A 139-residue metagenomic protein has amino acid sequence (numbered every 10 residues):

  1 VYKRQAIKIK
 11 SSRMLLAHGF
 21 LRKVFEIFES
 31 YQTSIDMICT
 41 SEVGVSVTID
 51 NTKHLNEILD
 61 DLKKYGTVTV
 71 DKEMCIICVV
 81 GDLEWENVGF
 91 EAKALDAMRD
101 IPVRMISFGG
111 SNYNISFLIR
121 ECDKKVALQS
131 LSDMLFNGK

Functional and structural regions predicted by a protein language model:
K3-K139: A conserved regulatory-domain signal marking ACT and ACT-like small-molecule sensing domains and adjacent regulatory
